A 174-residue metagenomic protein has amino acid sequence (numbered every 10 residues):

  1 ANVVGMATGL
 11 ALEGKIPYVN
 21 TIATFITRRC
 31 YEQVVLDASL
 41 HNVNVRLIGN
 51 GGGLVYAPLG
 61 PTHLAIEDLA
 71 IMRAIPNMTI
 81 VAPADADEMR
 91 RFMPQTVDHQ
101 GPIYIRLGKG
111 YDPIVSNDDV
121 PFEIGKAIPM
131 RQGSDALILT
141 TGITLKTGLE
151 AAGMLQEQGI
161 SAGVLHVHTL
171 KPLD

Functional and structural regions predicted by a protein language model:
N2, L10-Q132, A136-L137, K146 (+1 more regions): Conserved thiamine diphosphate
A7: Conserved, mostly hydrophobic/aromatic
L64-L69, A152, L173-D174: Short, glycine/polar-rich helix-capping loops at beta-to-alpha or helix-loop-helix junctions that flank or form
T147-L165: Short helix-loop-beta junction
L165-P172: Short beta->alpha junction loops
